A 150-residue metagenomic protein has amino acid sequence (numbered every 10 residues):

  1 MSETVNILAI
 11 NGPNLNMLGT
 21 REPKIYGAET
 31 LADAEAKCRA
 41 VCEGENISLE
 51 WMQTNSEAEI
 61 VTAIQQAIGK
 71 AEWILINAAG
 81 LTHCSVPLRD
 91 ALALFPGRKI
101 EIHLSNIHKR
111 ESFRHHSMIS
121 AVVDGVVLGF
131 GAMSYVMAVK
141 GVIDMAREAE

Functional and structural regions predicted by a protein language model:
S2-I7: Extreme N-terminal starter segment of soluble prokaryotic enzymes
L8-N14, L104-M118: Mobile beta-alpha loop/short-helix "lid" or hinge segments that flank ligand
L18-A32: Glycine- and acidic-residue-enriched helix-capping/strand-helix junction motifs
S48-A58: Short beta->alpha junction loops
W51, K109-E150: Short, glycine-/small-residue-rich phosphate/pyrophosphate-handling segment
E59-I74: Short, electropositive alpha-helical surface patch
A67-G69, A93-L94, H116-A121: Short, hinge-like loop/turn segments at secondary-structure boundaries
A71-H108: Mid-chain, well-packed structural core segment of small domains
